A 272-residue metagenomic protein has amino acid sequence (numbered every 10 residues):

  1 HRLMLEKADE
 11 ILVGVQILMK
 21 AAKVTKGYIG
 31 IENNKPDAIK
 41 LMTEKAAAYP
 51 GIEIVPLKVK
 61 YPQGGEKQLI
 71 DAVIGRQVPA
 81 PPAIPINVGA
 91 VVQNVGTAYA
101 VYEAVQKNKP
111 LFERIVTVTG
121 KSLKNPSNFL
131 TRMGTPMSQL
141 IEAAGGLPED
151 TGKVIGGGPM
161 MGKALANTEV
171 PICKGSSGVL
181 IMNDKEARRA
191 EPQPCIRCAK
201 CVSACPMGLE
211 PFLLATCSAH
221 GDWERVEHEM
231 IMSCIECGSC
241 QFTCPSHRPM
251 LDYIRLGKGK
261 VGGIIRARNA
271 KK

Functional and structural regions predicted by a protein language model:
H1-I11, Y99, V105-P194, C198-V202 (+1 more regions): Conserved mixed alpha/beta catalytic, RNA-binding, or beta-rich assembly cores of soluble enzyme, regulatory
H1-I74, R197, I231-M232, E236-Q241 (+2 more regions): Iron-sulfur-cluster electron-transfer modules
L3-E10, G30-N34, G89-T97, N128-R132 (+6 more regions): Catalytic cores of large soluble enzymes that bind and process phosphate-bearing ligands
L12, Q16, I39, T43 (+5 more regions): Predominant activation on well-ordered alpha-helical scaffold segments within soluble catalytic domains
K23-M137, A143-P148, G158: Hydrophobic alpha-helical positions that pack around
G30-E32, V55-L57, T119-K121, R132 (+6 more regions): Generic beta-strand/beta-sheet core signal
K58-K60, M160, D184-K185, H220: Short, solvent-exposed coil/turn elements at secondary-structure transition points
S176-P192, V202, P206-K272: Ferredoxin-type iron-sulfur electron-transfer modules in oxidoreductases and energy-metabolism complexes
